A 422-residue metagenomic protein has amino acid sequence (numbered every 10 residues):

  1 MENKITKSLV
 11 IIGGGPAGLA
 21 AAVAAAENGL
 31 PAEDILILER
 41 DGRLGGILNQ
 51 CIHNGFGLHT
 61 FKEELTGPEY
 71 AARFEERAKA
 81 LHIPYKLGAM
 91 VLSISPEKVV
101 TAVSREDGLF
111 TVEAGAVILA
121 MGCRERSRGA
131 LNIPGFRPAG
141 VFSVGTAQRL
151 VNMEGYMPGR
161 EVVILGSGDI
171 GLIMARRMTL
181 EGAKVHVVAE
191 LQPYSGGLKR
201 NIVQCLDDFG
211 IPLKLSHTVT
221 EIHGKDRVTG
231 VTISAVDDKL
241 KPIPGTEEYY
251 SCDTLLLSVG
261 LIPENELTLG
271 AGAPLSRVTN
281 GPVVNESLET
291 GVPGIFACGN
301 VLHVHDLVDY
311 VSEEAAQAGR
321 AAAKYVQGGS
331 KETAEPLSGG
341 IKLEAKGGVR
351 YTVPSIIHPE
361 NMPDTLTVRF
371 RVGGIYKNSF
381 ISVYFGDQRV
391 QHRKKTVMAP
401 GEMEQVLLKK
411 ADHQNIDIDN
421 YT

Functional and structural regions predicted by a protein language model:
M1-I12, P31, A72-E161, D238-G245 (+2 more regions): FAD-binding core/adjacent interface of flavoenzyme oxidoreductases
L9-R73, R77, R149, P158-Q204 (+2 more regions): Beta1-alpha1 glycine-rich phosphate/pyrophosphate-binding loop at the start of Rossmann-like nucleotide-binding domains
R73-A102, V112, T179-E266, D364-T396: A Rossmann-like FAD-binding core segment of flavoenzymes
L109-F110, A116-L213, T218-R227, G294-A297 (+1 more regions): Predominantly flavin-linked oxidoreductase catalytic cores and closely associated redox partners
L119, V141-V151, T254-H305: FAD-site-proximal beta/loop scaffold in flavoenzymes
C298-A345: A conserved FAD-binding loop/helix module that cradles the flavin
K331-Y376: Surface beta-strand/loop "capping" patches
V368, I381-V383, V406-T422: Short, aromatic- and glycine-rich surface loops/edge beta-strands on solvent-exposed regions
